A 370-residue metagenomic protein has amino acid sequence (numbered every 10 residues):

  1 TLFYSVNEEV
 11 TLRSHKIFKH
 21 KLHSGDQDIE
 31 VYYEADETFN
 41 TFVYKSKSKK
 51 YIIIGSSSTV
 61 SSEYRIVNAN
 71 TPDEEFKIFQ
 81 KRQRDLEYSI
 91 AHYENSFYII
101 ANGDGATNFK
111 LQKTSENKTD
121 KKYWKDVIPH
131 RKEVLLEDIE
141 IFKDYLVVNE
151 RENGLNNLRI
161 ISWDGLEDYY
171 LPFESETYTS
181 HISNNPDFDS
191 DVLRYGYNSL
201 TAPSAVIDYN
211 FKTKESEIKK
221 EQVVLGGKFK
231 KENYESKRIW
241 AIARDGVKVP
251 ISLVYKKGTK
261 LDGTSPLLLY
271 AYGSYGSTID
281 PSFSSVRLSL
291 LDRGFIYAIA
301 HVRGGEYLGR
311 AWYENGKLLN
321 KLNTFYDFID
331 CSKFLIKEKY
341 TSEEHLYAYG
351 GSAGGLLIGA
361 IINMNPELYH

Functional and structural regions predicted by a protein language model:
T1-N7, D36-G55, R82-I100, H130-Y145 (+3 more regions): Conserved beta-propeller blade repeats
S5-K16, Y33-T38, S56-E63, G103-K110 (+2 more regions): A flexible loop/linker signature enriched in serine peptidases of the S9 family
H15-I17, S62-Y64, E74, F109 (+7 more regions): Repetitive beta-architecture junctions, highlighting loop-to-beta-strand starts across blade-like repeats
K19, I66, K113, N157-I160 (+4 more regions): Conserved blade-register residue in beta-propeller folds
H20-N40, N70-E87, S115-E140, W163-N184 (+1 more regions): Multi-bladed beta-propeller domains
S96-Y98, G103, N108, S190-K219: Structured, non-catalytic alpha/beta "coupling" segments that mediate domain-domain communication and provide generic
Y209-E215, K219-S352, L357-A360, M364: Cap/lid segment of the alpha/beta-hydrolase catalytic domain
E367-H370: A conserved short beta-strand
